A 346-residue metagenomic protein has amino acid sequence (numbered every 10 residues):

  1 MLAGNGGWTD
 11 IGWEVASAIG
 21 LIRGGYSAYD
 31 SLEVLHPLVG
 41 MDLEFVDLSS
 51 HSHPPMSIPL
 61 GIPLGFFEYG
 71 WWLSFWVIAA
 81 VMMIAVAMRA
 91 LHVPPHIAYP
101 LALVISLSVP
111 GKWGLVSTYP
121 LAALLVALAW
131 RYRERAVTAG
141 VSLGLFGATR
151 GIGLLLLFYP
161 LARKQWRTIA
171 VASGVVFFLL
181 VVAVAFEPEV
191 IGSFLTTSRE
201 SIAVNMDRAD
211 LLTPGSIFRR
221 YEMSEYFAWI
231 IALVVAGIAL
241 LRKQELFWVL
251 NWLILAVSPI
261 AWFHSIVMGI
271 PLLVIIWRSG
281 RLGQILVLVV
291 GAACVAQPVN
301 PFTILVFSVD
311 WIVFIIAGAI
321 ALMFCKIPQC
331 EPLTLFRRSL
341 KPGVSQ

Functional and structural regions predicted by a protein language model:
M1-A139, R163-L286, P298, L305-S308 (+1 more regions): Primarily membrane-embedded glycan-assembly and transfer machineries that use lipid-linked glycans
L143-P160, S258-S265: Transmembrane helices and adjacent periplasmic/lumenal helix-loop junctions of polyprenol-phosphate-dependent
A292-F302: Hydrophobic alpha-helical transmembrane segments in multi-pass integral membrane proteins
T303-A317: Loop-to-transmembrane alpha-helix initiation sites
